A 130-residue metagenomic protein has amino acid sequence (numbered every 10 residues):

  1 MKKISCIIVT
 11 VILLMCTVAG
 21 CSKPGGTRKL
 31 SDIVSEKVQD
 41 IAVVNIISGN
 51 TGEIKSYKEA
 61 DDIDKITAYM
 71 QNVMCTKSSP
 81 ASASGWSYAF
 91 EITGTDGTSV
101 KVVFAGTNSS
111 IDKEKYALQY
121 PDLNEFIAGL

Functional and structural regions predicted by a protein language model:
I4-C6, G20-L130: Function-determining sites in protein domains
S5-L13: Sec-dependent signal peptide hydrophobic core
M15-V18: Bacterial Sec-type N-terminal signal peptides, specifically the leucine/valine-rich hydrophobic h-region
